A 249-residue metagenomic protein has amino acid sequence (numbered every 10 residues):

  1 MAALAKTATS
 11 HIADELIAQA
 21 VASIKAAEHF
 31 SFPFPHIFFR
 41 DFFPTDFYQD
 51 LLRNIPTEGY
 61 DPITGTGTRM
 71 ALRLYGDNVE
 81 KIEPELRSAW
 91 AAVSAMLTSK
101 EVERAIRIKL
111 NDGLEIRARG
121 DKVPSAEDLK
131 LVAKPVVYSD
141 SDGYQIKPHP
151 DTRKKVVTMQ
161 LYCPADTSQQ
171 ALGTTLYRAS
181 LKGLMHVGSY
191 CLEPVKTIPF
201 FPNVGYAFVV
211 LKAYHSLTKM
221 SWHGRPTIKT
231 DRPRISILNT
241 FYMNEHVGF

Functional and structural regions predicted by a protein language model:
M1-F32, L184: Fe(II)/2-oxoglutarate
A2, G143, P150-K155, L172-F249: Catalytic core of Fe(II)/2-oxoglutarate
A26-G113: Non-heme Fe(II)/2-oxoglutarate
I37, E83, R87-L97, E101 (+3 more regions): Active-site rim elements
D41-F43, C163-T167, L211-A213, Y242: Short loop segments at secondary-structure junctions
N54, E58, D166, N244: Phosphate/oxyanion-binding loops and surfaces in catalytic or ligand/nucleic-acid-binding neighborhoods
L97-V157, P164-Y177: Non-heme Fe(II) oxygenase catalytic core, chiefly the N-lobe of the double-stranded beta-helix
